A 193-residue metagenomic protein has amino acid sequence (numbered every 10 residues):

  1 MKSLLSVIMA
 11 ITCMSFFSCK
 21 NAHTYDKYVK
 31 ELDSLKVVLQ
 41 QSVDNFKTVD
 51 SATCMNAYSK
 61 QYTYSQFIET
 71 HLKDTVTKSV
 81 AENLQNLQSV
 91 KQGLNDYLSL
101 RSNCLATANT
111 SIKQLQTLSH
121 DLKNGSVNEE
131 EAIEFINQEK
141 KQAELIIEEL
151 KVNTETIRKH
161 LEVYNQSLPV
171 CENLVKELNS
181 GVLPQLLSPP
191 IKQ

Functional and structural regions predicted by a protein language model:
K2-A10: Sec-dependent signal peptide recognition, specifically the positively charged N-region followed immediately by
M9-T12, N173: A generic structural signal for short, non-catalytic loop/turn and secondary-structure boundary residues
S15-S18: C-terminal motif of bacterial Sec signal peptides marking the signal peptidase cleavage site
K20-Q85: Immediate post-signal-peptide N-terminus of mature secreted/exported proteins
S65, E69-K113: Generic signature of mature, soluble extracytoplasmic domains
Y97-Q193: Extracytoplasmic electrostatic interaction patches
